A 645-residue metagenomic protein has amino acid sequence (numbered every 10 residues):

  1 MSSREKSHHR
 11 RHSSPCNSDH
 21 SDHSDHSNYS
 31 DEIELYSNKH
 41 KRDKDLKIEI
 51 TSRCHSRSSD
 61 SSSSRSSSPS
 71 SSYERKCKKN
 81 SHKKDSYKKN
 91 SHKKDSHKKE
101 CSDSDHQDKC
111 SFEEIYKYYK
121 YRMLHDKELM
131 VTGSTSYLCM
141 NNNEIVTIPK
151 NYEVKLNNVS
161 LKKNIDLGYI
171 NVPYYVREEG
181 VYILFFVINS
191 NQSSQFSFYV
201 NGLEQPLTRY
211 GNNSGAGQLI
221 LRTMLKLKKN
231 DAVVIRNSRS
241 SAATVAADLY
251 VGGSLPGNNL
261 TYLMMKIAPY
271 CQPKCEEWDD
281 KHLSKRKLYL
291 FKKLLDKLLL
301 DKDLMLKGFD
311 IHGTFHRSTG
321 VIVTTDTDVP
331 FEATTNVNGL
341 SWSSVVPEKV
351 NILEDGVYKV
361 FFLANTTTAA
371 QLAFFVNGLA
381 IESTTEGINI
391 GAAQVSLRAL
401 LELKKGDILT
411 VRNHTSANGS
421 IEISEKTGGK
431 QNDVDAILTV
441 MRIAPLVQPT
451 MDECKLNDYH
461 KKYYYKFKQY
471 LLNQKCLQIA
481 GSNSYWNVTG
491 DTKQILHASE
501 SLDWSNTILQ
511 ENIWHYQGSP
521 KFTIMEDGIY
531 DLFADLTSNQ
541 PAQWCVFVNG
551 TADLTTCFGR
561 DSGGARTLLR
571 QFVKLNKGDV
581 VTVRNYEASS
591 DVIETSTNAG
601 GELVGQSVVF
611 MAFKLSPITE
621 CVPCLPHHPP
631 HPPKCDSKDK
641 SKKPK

Functional and structural regions predicted by a protein language model:
M1-H12: N-terminal acidic, proline/glycine-rich, low-complexity intrinsically disordered segments
R4-K6, H106-K645: Extracellular jelly-roll beta-sandwich "head" domains, especially the C-terminal globular C1q domain
H12-E32, R53-K76, S102-H106: Long, low-complexity, serine/threonine-rich intrinsically disordered regions
S13, E49-I50, K78, K83 (+1 more regions): Extended, charge-dense intrinsically disordered regions
S21-S27, S81-S96: Long, intrinsically disordered low-complexity tandem-repeat segments
D31-R57: Long, low-complexity intrinsically disordered regions enriched in small/polar and proline/glycine residues
D60, E74, D85, D95 (+2 more regions): Acidic, Ala/Val/Gly-enriched low-complexity intrinsically disordered segments
